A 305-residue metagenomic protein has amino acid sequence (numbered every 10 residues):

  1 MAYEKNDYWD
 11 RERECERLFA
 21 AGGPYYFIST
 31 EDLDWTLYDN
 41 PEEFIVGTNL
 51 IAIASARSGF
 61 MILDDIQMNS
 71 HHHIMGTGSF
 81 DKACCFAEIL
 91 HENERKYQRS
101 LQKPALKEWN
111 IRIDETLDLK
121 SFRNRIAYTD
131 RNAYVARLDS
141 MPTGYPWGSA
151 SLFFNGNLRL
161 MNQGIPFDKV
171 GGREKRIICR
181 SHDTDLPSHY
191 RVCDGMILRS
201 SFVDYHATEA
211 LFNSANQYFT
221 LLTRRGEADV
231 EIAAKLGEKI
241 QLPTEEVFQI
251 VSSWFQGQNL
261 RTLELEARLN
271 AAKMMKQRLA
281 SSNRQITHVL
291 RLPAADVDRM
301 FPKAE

Functional and structural regions predicted by a protein language model:
A2-N69, T77-E305: Short Pro-Cys-Gly-centered "Cys-loop" motif that presents a nucleophilic cysteine in a tight turn
